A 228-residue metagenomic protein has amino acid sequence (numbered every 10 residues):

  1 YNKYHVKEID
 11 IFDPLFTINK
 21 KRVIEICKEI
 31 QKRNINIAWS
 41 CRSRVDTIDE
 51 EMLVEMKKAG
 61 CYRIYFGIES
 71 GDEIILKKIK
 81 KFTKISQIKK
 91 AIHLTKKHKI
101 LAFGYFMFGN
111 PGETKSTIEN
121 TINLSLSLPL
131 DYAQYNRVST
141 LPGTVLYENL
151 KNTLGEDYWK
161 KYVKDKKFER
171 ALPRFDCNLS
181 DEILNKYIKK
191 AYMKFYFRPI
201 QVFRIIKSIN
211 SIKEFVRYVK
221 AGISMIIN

Functional and structural regions predicted by a protein language model:
Y1-F12: Active-site groove signature of glycoside hydrolases
L15-K20, E25-N210: A structural motif corresponding to the C-terminal lobe/cap of the Radical SAM core domain
Q201, K213-K220: Hydrophobic alpha-helical membrane-insertion signals
Y218-N228: Short linear elements at protein peripheries
